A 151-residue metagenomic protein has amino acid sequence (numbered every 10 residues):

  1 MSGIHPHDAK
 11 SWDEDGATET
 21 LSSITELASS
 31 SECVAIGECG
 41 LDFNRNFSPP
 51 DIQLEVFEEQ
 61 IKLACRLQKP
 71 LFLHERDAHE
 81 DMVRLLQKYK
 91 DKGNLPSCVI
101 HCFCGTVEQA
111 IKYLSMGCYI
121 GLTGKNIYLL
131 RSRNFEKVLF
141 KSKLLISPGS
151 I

Functional and structural regions predicted by a protein language model:
M1-I151: Mid-domain alpha/beta scaffold segments of enzyme catalytic cores
